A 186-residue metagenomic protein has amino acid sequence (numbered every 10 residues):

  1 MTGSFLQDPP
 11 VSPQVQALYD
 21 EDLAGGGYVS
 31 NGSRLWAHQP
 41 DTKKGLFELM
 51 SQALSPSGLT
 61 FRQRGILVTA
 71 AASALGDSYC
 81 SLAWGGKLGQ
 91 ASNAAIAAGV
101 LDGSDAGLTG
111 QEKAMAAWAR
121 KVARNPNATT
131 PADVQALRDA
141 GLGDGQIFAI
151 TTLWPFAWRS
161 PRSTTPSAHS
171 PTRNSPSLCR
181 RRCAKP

Functional and structural regions predicted by a protein language model:
M1-P186: Hydrophobic alpha-helical segments
